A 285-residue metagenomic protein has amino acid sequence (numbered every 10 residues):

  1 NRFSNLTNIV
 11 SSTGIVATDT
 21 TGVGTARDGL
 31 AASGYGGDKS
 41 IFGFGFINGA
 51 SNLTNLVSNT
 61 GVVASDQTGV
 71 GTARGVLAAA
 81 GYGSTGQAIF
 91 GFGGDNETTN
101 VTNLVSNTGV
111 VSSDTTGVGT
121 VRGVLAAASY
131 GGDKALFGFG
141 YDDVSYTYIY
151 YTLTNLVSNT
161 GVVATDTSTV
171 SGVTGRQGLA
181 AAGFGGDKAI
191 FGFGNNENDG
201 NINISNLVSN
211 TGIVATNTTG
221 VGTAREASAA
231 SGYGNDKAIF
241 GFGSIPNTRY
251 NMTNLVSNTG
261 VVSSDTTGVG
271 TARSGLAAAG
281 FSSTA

Functional and structural regions predicted by a protein language model:
N1-A285: Polar, enzyme-active/binding microenvironments
